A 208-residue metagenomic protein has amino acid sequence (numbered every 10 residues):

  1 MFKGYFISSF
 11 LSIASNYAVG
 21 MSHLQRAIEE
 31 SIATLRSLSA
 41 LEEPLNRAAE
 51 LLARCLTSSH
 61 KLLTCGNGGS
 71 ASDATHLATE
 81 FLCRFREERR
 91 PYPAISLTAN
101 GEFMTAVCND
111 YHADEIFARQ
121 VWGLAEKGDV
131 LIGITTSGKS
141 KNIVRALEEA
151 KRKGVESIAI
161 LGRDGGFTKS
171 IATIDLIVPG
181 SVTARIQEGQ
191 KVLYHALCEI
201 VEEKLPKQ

Functional and structural regions predicted by a protein language model:
F2-F10, A18-A40: Generic N-terminal amphipathic, Lys/Arg-enriched alpha-helix
A40-S58: A short, well-structured juxtamembrane/interface segment
A48, G69-S70: N-terminal, charged amphipathic alpha-helical interaction modules
L62-L63, S157: Hydrophobic beta-strand scaffold residues
S70, T75-K207: Glycine-rich phosphate-binding loops that contact phosphosugars or nucleotide phosphates
